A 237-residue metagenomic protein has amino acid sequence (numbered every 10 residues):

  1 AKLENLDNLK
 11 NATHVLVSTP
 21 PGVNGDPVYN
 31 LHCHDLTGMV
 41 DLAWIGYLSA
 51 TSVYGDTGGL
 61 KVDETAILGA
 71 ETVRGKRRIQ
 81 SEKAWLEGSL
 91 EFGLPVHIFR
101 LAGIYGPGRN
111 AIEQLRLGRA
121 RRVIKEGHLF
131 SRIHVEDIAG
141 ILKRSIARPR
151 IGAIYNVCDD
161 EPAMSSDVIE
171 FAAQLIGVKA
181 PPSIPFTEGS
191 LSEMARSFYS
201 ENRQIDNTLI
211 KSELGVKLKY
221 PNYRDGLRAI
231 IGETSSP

Functional and structural regions predicted by a protein language model:
N5-L48, K83: NAD(P)-cofactor binding segment of oxidoreductase domains
C33-V73: Conserved Rossmann-fold NAD(P)-dependent oxidoreductase catalytic core, especially the SDR/UDP-sugar
G58-I98: Catalytic helix-loop patch of NAD(P)-dependent Rossmann-fold dehydrogenases
I79, F92-L94, I104-L115, R144-Y155 (+2 more regions): Glycine/proline-rich active-site loop of Rossmann-fold NAD(P)-dependent oxidoreductases
L86-F130: NAD(P)-dependent short-chain dehydrogenase/reductase
R148-A195: Mid/C-terminal beta-alpha module of Rossmann-like enzyme folds, strongest in SDR-family dehydrogenases/epimerases
E170, G189-K217: Conserved C-terminal active-site "lid" loop/helix of NAD(P)H-dependent oxidoreductases that clamps the redox cofactor
P221-P237: Amphipathic terminal alpha-helices
